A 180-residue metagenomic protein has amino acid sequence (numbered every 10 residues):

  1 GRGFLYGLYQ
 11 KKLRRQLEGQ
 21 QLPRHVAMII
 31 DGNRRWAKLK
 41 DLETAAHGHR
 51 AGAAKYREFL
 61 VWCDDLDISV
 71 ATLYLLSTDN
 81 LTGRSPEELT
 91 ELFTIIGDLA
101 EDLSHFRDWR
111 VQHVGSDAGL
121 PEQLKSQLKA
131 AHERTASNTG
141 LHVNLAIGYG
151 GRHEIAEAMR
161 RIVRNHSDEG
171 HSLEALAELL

Functional and structural regions predicted by a protein language model:
G1-L180: Flexible, compositionally biased loop and terminal segments
